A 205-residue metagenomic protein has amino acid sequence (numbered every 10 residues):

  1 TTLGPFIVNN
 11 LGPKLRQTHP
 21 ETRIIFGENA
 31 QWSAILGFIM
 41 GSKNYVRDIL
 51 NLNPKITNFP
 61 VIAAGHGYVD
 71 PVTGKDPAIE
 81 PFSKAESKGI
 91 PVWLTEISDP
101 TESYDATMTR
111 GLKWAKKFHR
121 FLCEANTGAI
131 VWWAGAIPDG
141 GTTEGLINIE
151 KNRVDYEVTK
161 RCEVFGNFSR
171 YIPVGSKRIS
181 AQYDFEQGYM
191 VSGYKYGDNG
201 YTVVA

Functional and structural regions predicted by a protein language model:
T2-K117, E124: Noncatalytic carbohydrate-binding groove/subsite architecture in carbohydrate-active enzymes
L15, H19, A125, A134 (+1 more regions): A generic secondary-structure signal for well-formed alpha-helical elements
A34-G41, G141-T142, G188-S192: Short, solvent-exposed polar/charged micro-motifs at secondary-structure junctions
K55, K84, R120-E124, V154-E157 (+1 more regions): Short, conserved, surface-exposed binding loops centered on an aromatic residue
F59, I172-I179: Glycine-centered loop/turn motifs
G89-N167, R178-F185: Aromatic/acidic polysaccharide-binding cleft in carbohydrate-active enzymes
R170, A181-A205: Carbohydrate-binding surface patches
